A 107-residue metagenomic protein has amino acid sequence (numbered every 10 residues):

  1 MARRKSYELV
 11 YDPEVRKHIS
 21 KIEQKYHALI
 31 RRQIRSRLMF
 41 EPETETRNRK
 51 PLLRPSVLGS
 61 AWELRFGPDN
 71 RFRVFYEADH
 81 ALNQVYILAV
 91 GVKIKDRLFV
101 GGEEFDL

Functional and structural regions predicted by a protein language model:
M1-S36: Arg/Lys-rich, positively charged N-terminal/basic patches that mediate binding to nucleic acids
A2-S6, K17, F66-L107: Enriched for short, Lys/Arg-rich terminal
E14, V57, V92: Residues that form or immediately flank small-molecule/cofactor binding pockets and catalytic motifs
Q24, I30, P42, L58 (+2 more regions): Helix-centric, low-specificity signal for extended rod-like, repetitive segments
R35, R49-K50, P55, V85 (+2 more regions): Generic N-terminal initiation segments characterized by hydrophobic and/or small/turn-forming residues
S36-F66: A short, surface-exposed loop/turn module that caps and links secondary-structure elements
